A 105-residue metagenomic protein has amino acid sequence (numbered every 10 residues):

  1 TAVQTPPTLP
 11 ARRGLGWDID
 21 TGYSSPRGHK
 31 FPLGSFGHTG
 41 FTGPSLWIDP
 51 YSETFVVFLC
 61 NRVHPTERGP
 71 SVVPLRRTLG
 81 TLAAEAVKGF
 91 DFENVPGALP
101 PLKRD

Functional and structural regions predicted by a protein language model:
T1-D105: Catalytic loop of the DD-peptidase/beta-lactamase superfamily, centered on the K-T-G motif and neighboring
